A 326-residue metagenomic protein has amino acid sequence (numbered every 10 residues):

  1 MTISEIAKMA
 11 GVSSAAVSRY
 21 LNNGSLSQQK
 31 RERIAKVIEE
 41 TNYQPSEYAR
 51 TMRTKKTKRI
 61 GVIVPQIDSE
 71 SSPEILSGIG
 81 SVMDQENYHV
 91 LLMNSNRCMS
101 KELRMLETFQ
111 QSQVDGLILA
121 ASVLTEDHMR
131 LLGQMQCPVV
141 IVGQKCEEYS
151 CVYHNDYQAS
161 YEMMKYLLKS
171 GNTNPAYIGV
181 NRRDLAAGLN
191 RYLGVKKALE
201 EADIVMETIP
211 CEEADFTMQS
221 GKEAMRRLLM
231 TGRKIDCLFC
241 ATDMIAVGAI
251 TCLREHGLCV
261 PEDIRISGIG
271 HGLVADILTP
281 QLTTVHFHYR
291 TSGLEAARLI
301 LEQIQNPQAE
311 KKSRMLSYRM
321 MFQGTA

Functional and structural regions predicted by a protein language model:
M1, E39-S77, Q85-Y88, N96-C98 (+1 more regions): N-terminal helix-turn-helix/winged-helix DNA-binding helices and compositionally similar short basic alpha-helical
M1-K58: N-terminal helix-turn-helix DNA-binding module of bacterial transcription factors
S14-A16, M52-D68, Y166, N174-N181: Short beta-strand segments enriched in small/hydrophobic residues
V64-E74, L92-K101, V152-E162, I178-R226 (+4 more regions): Hinge/beta->alpha junction and helix N-cap segments in small-molecule ligand-binding domains
S81-E126, R130: Central regulatory/effector-binding core of bacterial HTH transcription factors
V114-A120, A176-G179, C211, G232-T242 (+1 more regions): Periplasmic-binding protein-like
A120-E162, R182-R183, M244, G270-L282: Flexible loop/hinge segments that line or gate small-molecule binding clefts
R226, M230-A326: Flexible loop/turn connectors
